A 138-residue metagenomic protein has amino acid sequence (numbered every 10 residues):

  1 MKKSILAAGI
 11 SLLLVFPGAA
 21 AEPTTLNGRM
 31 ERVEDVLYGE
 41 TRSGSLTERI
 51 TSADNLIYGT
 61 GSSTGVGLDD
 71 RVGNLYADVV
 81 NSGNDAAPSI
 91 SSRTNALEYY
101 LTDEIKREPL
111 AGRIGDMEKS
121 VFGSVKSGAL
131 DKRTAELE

Functional and structural regions predicted by a protein language model:
M1-S4: Positively charged n-region of N-terminal signal peptides that target proteins for export
A7-A8, Y76: Intrinsically disordered, low-complexity segments enriched in polar/charged small residues
A8-V15: Bacterial N-terminal signal peptides
F16-A21: Sec/Tat signal peptide C-region and signal peptidase I cleavage site
L26-R42, L46-D78, G83-K106, L110-S124 (+1 more regions): Amphipathic alpha-helical oligomerization/assembly segments
